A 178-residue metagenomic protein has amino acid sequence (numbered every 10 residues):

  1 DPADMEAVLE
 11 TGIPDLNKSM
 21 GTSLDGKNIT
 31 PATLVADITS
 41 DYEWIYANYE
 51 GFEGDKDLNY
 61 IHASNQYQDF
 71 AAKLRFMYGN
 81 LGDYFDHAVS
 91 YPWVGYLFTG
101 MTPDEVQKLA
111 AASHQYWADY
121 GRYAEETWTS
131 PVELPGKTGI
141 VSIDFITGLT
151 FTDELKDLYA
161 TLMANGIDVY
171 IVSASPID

Functional and structural regions predicted by a protein language model:
D1-D178: Alpha-helical substrate-recognition element adjacent to the catalytic core
